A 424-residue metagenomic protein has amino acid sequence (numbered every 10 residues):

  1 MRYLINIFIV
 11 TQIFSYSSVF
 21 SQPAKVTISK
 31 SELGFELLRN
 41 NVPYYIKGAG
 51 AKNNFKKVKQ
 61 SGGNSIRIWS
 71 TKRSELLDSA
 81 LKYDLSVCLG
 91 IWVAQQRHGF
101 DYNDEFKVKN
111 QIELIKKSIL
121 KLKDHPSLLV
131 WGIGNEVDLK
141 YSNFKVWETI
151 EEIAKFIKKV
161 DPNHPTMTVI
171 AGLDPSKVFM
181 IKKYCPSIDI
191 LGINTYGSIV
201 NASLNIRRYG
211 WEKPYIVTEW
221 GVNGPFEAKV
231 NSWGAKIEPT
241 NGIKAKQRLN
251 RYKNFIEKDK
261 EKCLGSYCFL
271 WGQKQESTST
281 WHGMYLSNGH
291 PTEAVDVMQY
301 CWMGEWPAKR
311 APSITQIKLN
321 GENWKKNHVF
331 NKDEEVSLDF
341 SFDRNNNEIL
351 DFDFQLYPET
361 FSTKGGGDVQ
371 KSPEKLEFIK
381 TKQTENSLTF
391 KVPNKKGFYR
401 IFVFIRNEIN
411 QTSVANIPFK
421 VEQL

Functional and structural regions predicted by a protein language model:
M1-Q22: Bacterial Sec-dependent N-terminal signal peptides
S29-E32, L38-I188, V200-N201, W211 (+6 more regions): Active-site mouth of glycoside hydrolases
S31-E32, R39, P43-I46, K59 (+4 more regions): Substrate-binding clefts and catalytic carboxylate motifs of secreted carbohydrate-active enzymes
T168-V169, L191-N194, Y215-E219: Active-site neighborhood of phospho(di)ester-bond hydrolases with catalytic His/Asp-centered motifs
G172-S203, P225-S232, G272-S279: Substrate-binding cleft/loops of secretory-pathway carbohydrate-active enzymes
R344, F390-K395: Residue-level recognition of secondary-structure-to-loop junctions
